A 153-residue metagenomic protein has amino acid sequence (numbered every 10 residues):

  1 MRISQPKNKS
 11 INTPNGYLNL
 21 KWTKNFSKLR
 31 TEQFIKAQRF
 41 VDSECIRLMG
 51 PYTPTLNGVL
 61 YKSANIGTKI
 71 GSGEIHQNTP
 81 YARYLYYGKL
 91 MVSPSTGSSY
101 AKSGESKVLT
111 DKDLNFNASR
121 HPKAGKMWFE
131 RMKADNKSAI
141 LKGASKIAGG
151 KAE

Functional and structural regions predicted by a protein language model:
M1-A82, M91-E153: Short, Lys/Arg-rich flexible segments
